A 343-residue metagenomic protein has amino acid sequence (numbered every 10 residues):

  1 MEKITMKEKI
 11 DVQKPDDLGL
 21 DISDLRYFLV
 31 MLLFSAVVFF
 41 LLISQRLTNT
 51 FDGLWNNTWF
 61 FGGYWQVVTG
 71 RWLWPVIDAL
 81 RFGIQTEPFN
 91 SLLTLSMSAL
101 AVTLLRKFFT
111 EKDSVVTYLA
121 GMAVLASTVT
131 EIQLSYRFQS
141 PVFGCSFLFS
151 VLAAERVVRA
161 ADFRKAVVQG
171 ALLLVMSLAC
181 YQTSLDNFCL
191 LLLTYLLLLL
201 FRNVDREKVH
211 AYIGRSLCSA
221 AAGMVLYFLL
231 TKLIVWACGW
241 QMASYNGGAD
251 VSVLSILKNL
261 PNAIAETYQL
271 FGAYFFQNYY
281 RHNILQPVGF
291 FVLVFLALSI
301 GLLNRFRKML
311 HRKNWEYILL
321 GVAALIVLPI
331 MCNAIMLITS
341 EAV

Functional and structural regions predicted by a protein language model:
V38-F39, I43, I213-F291: Membrane-lumen/periplasm interface segments of specific transmembrane helices in polyprenyl phosphate-linked
V38-T58, W65-I77, Y181: Extracytoplasmic catalytic/substrate-binding loops of multi-pass membrane glycan-assembly enzymes
Y64-P88, L92-M97: Short hydrophobic/aromatic helix or loop-helix immediately within or flanking a transmembrane segment in polytopic
V67, R71, T94-M97, V115-V158 (+2 more regions): Membrane-interface micro-motifs in multi-pass membrane enzymes
V102-T103, G272, R281-E316: Hydrophobic, aromatic-rich transmembrane alpha-helices and their immediate juxtamembrane boundary segments
S150-V167, F201-R206: Membrane-interface transmembrane helices that cradle and orient dolichyl/undecaprenyl
A166-Q182, N187, L193: Membrane-interface alpha helices of multi-pass inner-membrane proteins
F188-A221: Perimembrane helix-loop-helix junctions
